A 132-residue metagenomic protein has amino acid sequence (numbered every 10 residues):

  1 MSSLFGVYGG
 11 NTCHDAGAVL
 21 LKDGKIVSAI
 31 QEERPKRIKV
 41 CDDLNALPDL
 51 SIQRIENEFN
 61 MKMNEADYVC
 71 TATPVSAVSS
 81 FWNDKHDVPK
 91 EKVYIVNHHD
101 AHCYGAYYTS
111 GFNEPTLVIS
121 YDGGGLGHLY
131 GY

Functional and structural regions predicted by a protein language model:
M1-Y132: Short acidic/glycine-rich loops and adjacent helix/strand connectors that line catalytic pockets where negatively
